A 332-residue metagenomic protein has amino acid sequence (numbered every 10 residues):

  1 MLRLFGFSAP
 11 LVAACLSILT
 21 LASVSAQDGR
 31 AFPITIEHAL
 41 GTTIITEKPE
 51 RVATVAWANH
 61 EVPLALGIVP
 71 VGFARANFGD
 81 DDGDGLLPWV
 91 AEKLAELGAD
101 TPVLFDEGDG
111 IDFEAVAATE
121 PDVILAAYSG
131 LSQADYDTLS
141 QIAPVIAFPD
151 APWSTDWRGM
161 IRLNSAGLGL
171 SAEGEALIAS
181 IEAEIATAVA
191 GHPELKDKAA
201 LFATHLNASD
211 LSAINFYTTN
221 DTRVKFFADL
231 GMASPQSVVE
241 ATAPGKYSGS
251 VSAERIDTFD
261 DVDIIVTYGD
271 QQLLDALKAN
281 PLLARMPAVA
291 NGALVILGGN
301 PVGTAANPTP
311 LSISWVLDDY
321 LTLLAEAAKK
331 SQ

Functional and structural regions predicted by a protein language model:
S8-T20: Bacterial N-terminal signal peptides
L21-A26: Sec/Tat signal peptide C-region and signal peptidase I cleavage site
T42, A134-D210, A306-Q332: Extracytoplasmic substrate-binding proteins
A53, V62, L66, A176-S237: Basic- and aromatic-lined ligand-binding clefts that recognize polyanionic substrates
H60-F113: A short, structured surface patch at a secondary-structure boundary
F78-D84, L131-A134, D150-L163, D197-F226 (+2 more regions): Extracytoplasmic ligand-binding site segments that recognize negatively charged/polar headgroups
F113-V116, E120-A126, P144, I256 (+1 more regions): Proline-aspartate-enriched helix->loop->beta-strand connector
A166, F259-Q332: Structured C-terminal subdomain patch of bacterial secreted/periplasmic proteins
